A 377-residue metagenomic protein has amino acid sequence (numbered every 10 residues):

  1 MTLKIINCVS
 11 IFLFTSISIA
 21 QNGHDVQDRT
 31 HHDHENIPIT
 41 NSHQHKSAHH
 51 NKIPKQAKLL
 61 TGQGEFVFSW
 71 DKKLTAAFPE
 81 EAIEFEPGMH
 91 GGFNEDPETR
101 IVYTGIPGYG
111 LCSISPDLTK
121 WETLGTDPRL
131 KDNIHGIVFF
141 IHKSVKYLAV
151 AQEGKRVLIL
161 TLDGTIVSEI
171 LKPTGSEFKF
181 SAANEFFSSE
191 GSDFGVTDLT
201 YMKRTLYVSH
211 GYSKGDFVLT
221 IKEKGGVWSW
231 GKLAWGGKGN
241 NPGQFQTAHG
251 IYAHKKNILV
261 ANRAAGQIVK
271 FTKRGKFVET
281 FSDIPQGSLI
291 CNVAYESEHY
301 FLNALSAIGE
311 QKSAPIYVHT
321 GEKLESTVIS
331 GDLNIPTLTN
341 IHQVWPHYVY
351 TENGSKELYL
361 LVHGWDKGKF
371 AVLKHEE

Functional and structural regions predicted by a protein language model:
H43-T75: Blade/loop signatures of beta-propeller domains
N51-I53, K72-Y109, Y207: Beta-strand-rich domains and repeat architectures in extracellular enzymes and scaffolds, especially beta-propellers
V67-A76, W121-D127, V167-A182, W228-G237 (+2 more regions): Beta-propeller fold detector
F78-E81, P107-L148, Q152, G239: Blade-loop segments of beta-propeller domains
E81-E98, P128-K143, S176-K203, K238-K256 (+3 more regions): Beta-rich, blade/repeat-based domains predominating in secreted/periplasmic proteins but also intracellular
D96, V102-P107, L148-G154, S192 (+5 more regions): Conserved beta-strand positions in repeat-built beta-propeller and related beta-rich domains
S115-T119, T161-T165, K222-G226, T272-K276 (+2 more regions): Short loop/turn segments that connect beta-strands within beta-propeller blades
A261, I284-I329: Loop/turn-rich, solvent-exposed surfaces of beta-rich toroidal or solenoidal domains
